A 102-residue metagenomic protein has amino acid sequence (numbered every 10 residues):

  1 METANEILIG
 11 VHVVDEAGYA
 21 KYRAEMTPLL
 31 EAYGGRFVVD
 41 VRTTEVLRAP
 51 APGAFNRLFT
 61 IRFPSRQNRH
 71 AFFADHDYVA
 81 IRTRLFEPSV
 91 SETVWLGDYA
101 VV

Functional and structural regions predicted by a protein language model:
M1-A74, G97-V102: Short S/T/G/P-rich N-terminal loop/turn motif that feeds into the first structured element of a domain
R36-V38, I81-R82, E92-W95: A short linear hydrophobic-aromatic micro-motif
R69-V90: C-terminal structural segments of small proteins and small subunits
F86-V102: C-terminal end-helix/capping segment
